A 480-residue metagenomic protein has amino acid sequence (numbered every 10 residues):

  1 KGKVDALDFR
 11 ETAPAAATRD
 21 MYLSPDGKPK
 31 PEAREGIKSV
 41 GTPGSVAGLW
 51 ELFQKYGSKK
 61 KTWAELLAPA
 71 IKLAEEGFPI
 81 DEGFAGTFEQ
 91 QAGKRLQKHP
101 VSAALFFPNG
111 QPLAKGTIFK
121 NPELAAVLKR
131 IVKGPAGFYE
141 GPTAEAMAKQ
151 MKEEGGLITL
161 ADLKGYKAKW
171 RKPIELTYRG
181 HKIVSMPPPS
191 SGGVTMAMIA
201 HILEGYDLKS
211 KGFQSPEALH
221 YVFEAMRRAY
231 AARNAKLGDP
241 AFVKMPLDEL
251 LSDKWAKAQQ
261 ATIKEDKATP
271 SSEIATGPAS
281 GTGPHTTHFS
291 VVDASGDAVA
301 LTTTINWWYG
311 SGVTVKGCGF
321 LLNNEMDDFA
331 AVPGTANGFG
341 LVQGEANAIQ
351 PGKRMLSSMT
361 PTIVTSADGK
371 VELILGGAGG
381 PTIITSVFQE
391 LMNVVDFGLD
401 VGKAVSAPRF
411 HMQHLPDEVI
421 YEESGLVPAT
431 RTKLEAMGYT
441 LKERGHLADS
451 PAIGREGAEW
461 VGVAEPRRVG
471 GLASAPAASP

Functional and structural regions predicted by a protein language model:
K1-D8, Y22-S24, L157-T159, A298-A367 (+2 more regions): Active-site rim segments in enzyme catalytic domains, especially the processed small/beta chain of N-terminal
K1-K133, F138-E140, E145-P187, S191 (+2 more regions): Noncatalytic scaffold domains of N-terminal-nucleophile
V101, G205-I305, G317-C318, P333-G334 (+1 more regions): Internal maturation/activation junctions in enzymes
W170, G283-T286, W308, S357-M359: Short, small/polar residue-rich loop motifs at catalytic or cofactor-binding pockets
V184-G193, S290, T302-T314, G377-I384: Glycine-rich phosphate/pyrophosphate-binding beta-alpha loops
G193-K209, V364-L373, G379-V401, V405: M16/insulysin-pitrilysin zinc metalloprotease superfamily fold
K353-R354, V387-F388, D396-G445: Extended C-terminal subregions enriched in glycine
